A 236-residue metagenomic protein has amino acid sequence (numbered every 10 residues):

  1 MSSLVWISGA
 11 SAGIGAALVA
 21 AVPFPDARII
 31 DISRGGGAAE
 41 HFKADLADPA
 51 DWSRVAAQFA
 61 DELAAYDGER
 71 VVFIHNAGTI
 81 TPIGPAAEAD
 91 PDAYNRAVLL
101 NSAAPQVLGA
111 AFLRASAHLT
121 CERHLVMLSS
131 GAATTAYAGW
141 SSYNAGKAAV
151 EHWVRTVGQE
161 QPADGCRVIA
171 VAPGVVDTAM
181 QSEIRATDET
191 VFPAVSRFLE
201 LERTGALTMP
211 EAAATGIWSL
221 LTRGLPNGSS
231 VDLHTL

Functional and structural regions predicted by a protein language model:
S11, G15-V19: N-terminal Rossmann NAD(P)H-binding glycine-rich loop of SDR-like oxidoreductase domains
P23-A39: Conserved glycine-rich Rossmann-like NAD(P)H-binding loop of the short-chain dehydrogenase/reductase
G36-A50: Rossmann-fold cofactor-recognition segment
H41, A89, A97-V98, E151: A hydrophobic alpha-helix adjacent to the NAD(P)-binding/active-site core of NAD(P)-dependent oxidoreductases, strongly
E69, T79-N95, R114, G139: Conserved mid-core segment of classical short-chain dehydrogenase/reductases
E122-A149, V154-P162, A172-V175: Catalytic loop of short-chain dehydrogenase/reductase
A170, T178, E189-L236: C-terminal helical subdomain
